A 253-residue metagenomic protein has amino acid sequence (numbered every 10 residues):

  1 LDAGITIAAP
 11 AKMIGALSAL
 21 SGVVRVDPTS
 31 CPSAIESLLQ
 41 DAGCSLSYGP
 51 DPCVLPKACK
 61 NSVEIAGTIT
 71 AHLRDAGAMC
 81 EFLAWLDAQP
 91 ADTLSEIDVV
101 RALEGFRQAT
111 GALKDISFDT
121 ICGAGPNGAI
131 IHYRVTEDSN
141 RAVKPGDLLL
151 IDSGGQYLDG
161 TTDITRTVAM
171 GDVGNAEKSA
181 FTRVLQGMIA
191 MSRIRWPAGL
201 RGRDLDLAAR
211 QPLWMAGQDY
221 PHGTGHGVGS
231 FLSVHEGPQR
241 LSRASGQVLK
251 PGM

Functional and structural regions predicted by a protein language model:
L1-M253: Active-site neighborhoods and metal-handling regions in enzymes and metal-associated proteins
